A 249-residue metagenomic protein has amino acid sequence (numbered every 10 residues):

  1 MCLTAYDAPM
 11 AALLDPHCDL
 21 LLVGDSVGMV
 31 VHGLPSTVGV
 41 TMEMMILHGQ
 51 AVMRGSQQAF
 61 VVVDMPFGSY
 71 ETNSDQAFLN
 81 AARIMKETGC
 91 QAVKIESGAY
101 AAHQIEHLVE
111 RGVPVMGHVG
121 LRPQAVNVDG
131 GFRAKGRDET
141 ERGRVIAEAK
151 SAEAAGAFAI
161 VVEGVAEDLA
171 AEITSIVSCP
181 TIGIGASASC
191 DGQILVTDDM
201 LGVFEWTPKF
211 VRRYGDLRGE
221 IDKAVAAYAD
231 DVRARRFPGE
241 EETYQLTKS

Functional and structural regions predicted by a protein language model:
M1-G215, G219-K248: Alpha/beta enzyme core
